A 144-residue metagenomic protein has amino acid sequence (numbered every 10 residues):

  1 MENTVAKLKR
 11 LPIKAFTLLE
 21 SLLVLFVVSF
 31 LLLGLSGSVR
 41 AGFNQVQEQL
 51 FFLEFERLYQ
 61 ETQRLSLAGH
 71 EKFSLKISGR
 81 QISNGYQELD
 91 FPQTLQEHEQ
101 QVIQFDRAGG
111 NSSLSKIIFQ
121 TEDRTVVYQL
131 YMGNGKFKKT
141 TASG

Functional and structural regions predicted by a protein language model:
M1-V39: N-terminal single-pass transmembrane signal-anchor helix
E2-A6, G34, S38-Q49, R64 (+1 more regions): N-terminal helix-rich module
I13, V46-L53: Residues at secondary-structure transition points
L25, Q49, E56: Conserved catalytic core of two-component sensor histidine kinases
E54-E61: Phosphate-interacting basic helix/loop segments used at nucleotide- and nucleic-acid interfaces
